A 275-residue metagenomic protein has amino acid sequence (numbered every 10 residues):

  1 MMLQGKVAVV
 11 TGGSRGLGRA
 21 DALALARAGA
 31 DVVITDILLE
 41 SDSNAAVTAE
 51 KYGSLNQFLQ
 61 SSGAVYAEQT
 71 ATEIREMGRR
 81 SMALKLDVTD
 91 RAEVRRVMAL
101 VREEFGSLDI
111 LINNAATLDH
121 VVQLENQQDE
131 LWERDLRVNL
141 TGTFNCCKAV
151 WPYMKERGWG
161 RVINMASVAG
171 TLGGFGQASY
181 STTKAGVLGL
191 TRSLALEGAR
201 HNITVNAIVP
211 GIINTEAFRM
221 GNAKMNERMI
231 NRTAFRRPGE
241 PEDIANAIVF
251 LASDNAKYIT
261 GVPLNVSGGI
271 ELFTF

Functional and structural regions predicted by a protein language model:
M1-F105, D119-V122, E130-L131: Short-chain dehydrogenase/reductase
V94, V122-L124, Q128-L136, F218 (+1 more regions): Substrate-binding pocket helix/loop in short-chain dehydrogenase/reductase
V121, L172, R232, V249 (+1 more regions): Short C-terminal tail/terminal secondary-structure segment of NAD(P)H-dependent dehydrogenase/reductase domains
C147, T183, T191: Active-site helix of classical SDR
P152, L196-E197, K257: Alpha-helical segment proximal to the catalytic Tyr-Lys
S167: Residue(s) in the substrate-gating loop at a strand-loop-helix junction that position the organic substrate next
A199, T204, I259-G261: Short, small/polar-rich loop/turn modules that mediate ligand/substrate recognition or access, typified
